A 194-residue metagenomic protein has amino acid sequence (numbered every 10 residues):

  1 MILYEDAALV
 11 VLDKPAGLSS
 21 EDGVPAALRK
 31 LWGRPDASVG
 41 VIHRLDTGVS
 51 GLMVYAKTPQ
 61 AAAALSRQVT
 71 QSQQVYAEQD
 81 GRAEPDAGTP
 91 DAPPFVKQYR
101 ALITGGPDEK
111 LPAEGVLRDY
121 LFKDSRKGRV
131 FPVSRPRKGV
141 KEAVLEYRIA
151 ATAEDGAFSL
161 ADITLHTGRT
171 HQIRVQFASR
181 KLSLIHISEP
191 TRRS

Functional and structural regions predicted by a protein language model:
M1-F131, R135-V144, A151-E154: RNA pseudouridine synthases
A16, H166-T167: Active-site acidic-Proline motif in GNAT/NAT acetyltransferases
E21-D22, K181-L184: Cytochrome P450 core scaffold surrounding the K-helix E-X-X-R motif and the conserved "meander" helix-loop region
G106, A178-R180: Short coil/turn motifs at secondary-structure junctions
G156-S159: Trp-centered recognition loops
A161-T164: Short histidine-centered loop motifs in beta-beta connectors
R169-F177: Short beta-strand segments enriched for Tyr within beta-sheet-rich domains, predominantly fibronectin type III
I185-S194: Single conserved hydrophobic/aromatic residue that forms the stacking wall/gate of nucleotide- or nucleobase-binding
